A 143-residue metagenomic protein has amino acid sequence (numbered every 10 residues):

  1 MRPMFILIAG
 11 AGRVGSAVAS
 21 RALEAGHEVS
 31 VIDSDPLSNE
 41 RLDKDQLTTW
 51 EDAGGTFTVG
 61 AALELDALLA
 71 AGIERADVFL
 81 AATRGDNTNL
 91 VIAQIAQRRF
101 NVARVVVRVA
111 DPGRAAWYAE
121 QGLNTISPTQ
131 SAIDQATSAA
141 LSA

Functional and structural regions predicted by a protein language model:
M1-A143: Cytosolic regulatory regions of ion transport systems
